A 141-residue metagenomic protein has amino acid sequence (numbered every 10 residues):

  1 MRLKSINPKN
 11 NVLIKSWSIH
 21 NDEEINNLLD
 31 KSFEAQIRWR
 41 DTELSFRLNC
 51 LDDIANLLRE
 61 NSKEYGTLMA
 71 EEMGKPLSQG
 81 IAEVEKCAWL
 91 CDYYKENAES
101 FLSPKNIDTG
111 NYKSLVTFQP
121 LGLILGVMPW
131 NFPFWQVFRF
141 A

Functional and structural regions predicted by a protein language model:
M1-Y112: N-terminal Rossmann-like NAD(P)+-binding subdomain of aldehyde/semialdehyde dehydrogenases
K105-A141: Conserved small-residue-rich beta-alpha loop and adjacent elements that most often cradle the phosphate/pyrophosphate
